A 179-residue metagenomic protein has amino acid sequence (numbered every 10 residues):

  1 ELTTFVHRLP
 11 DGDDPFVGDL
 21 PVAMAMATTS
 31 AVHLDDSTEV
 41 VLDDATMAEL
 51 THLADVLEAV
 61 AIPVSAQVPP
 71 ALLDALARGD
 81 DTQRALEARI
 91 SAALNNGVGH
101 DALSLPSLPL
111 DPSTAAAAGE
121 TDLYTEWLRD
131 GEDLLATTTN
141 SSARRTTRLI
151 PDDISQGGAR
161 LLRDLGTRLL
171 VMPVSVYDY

Functional and structural regions predicted by a protein language model:
L2-A93: Active-site beta->alpha N-cap acidic-glycine motif
D11-G12, H52-L53, D133-A136, A159: Generic recognition of flexible, low-complexity loop/linker segments
V60-P151, G157-G158, D164-L165, Y177-D178: Metal-dependent polysaccharide deacetylase catalytic core of the NodB/CE4 family, i.e., the active-site-bearing domain
L103, L169-M172: Short hydrophobic alpha-helical runs that function as membrane-insertion/retention elements
V171-Y179: C-terminal active-site subregion of NodB/CE4 polysaccharide deacetylases
